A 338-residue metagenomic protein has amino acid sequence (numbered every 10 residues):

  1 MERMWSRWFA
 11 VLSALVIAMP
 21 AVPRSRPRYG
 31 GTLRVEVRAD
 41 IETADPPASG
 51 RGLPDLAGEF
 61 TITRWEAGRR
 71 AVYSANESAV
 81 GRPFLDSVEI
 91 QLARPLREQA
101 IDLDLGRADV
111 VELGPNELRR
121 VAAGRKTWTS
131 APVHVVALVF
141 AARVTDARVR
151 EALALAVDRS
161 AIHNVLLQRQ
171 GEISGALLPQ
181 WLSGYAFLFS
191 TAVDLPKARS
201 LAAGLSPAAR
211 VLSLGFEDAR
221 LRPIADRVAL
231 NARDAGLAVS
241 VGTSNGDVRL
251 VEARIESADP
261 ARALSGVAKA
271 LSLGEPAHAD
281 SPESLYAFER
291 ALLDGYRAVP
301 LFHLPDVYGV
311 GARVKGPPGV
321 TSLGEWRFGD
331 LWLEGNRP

Functional and structural regions predicted by a protein language model:
M19-T63, A79, D109, L155: Exposed, low-complexity coil/turn segments of extracytoplasmic
G31-R38, G58-T63, R70-V72, D86-L92 (+3 more regions): Short, well-ordered beta-strand elements
R34, S87, P132-G175, A209-L221 (+2 more regions): Alpha-helical secondary-structure segments
E36, A108-P115, D247-A253, P300: Paired acidic/hydrophobic, glycine-rich loop segments that form the ligand-binding mouth/hinge of periplasmic-binding
A48-W65, G81-D86, R120-S130, V139-A147 (+3 more regions): Short, solvent-exposed loop/beta-turn-alpha elements that line the ligand-binding surface or hinge of extracytoplasmic
A67, A203-S257: Ligand/substrate-recognition segments at binding pockets and active sites
E77-R119: Ligand-site clamp/hinge motif
Q168, E172-L205, F216-P223: Structural transition elements
